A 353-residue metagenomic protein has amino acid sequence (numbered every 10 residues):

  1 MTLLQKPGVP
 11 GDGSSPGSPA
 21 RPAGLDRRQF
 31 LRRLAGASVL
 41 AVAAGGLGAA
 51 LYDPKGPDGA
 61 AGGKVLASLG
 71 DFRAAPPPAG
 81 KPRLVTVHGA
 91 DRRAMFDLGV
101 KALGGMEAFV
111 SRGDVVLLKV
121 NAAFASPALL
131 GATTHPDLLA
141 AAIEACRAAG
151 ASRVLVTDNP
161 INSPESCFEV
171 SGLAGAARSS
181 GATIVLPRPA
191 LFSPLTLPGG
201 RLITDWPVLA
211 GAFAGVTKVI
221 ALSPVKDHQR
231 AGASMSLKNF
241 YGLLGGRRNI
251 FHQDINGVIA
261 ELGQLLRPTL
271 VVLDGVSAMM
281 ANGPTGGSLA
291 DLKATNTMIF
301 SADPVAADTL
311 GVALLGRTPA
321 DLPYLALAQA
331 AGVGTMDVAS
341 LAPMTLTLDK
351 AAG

Functional and structural regions predicted by a protein language model:
T2-G353: N-terminal and secondary-structure boundary signal
